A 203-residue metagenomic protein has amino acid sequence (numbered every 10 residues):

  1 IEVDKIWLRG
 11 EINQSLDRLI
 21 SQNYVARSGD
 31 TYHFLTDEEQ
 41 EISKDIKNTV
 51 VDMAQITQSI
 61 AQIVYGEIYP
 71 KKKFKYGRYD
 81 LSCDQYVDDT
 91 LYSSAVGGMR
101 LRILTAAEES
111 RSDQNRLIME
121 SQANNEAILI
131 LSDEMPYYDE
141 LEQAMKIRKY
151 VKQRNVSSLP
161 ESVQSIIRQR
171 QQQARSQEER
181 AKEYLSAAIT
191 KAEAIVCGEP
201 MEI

Functional and structural regions predicted by a protein language model:
I1-I203: Extended alpha-helical scaffold and adjacent linker segments that couple domains and build interaction/assembly
